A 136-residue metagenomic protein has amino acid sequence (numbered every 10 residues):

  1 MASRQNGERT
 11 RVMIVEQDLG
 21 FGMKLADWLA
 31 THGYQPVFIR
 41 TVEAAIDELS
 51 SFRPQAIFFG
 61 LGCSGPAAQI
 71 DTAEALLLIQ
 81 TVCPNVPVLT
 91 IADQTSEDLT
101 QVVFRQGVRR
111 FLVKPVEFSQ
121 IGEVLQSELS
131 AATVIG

Functional and structural regions predicted by a protein language model:
M1-F21, A26, E43, L77-T81 (+1 more regions): Non-catalytic signal-transmission and effector/linker regions of two-component phosphorelay proteins
D27-L29, E48, V102: Alpha-helical interaction/dimerization surfaces of two-component signaling modules
H32-V37: A generic structural motif
R40-A56, C63-P66: Acidic, metal-coordinating helix/loop segments flanking the phosphotransfer/catalytic sites of two-component signaling
S50-F52, L78-N85, Q106: Conserved phosphotransfer cores of two-component systems
F58-I79: Conserved phosphotransfer microenvironments
I70, E74, A92-R110: Alpha4 helix (beta4-alpha4-beta5 surface) of REC/receiver domains from two-component response regulators
K114: A Lys-centered signature of the CheY-like receiver
